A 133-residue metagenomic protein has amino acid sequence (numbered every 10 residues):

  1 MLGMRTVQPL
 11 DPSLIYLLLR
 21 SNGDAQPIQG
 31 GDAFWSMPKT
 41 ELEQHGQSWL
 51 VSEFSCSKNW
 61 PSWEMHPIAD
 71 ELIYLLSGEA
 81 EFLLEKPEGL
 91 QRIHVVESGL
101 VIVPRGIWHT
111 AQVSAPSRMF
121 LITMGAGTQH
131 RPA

Functional and structural regions predicted by a protein language model:
M1-W63: A short, N-terminal "cap"/entry segment at the start of jelly-roll beta-barrel domains of the cupin/DSBH fold
L2-L18, Q26, T110-A133: Double-stranded beta-helix
T40, W60-P67, L84-E85, R92-I93 (+1 more regions): Short histidine-centered beta-strand/loop micro-motifs that create catalytic or ligand/metal-coordination sites
S48, A69-L72, S117: Short, surface-exposed beta-edge/turn micro-motifs
P67-F82, K86, I122: Short, conserved beta-strand element in jelly-roll/cupin
I68, I107, A115: A generic "binding-loop/recognition-motif" signal
E79-E81, G99, R118: Structural motif
P87-R105: Short acidic-glycine-tyrosine-enriched beta hairpin
